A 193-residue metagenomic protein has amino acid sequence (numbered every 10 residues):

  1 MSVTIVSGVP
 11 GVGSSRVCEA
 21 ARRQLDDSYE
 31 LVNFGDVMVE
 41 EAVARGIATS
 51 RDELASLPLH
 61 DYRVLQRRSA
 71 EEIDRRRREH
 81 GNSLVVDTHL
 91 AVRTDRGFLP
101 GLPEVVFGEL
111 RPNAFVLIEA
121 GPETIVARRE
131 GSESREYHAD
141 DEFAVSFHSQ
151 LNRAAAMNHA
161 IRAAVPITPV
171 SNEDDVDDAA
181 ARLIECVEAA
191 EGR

Functional and structural regions predicted by a protein language model:
V6: Hydrophobic anchor at the beta1->P-loop junction of P-loop NTPases
V9: P-loop (Walker A) phosphate-binding loop of NTP-binding proteins
S14: Conserved lysine of the Walker
V17: Hydrophobic positions on the alpha1 helix immediately C-terminal to the Walker A/P-loop
R23-L31: Post-Walker A helix-loop "phosphate-sensing" segment adjacent to the P-loop in P-loop NTPases
F34-P100: ATP-dependent small-molecule kinase phosphotransfer cores that center on conserved nucleotide phosphate-binding segments
T88-S134: ATP-dependent NMP and nucleoside kinases share a basic, alpha-helical "lid"
R153-R193: NTP-dependent small-molecule kinase module
